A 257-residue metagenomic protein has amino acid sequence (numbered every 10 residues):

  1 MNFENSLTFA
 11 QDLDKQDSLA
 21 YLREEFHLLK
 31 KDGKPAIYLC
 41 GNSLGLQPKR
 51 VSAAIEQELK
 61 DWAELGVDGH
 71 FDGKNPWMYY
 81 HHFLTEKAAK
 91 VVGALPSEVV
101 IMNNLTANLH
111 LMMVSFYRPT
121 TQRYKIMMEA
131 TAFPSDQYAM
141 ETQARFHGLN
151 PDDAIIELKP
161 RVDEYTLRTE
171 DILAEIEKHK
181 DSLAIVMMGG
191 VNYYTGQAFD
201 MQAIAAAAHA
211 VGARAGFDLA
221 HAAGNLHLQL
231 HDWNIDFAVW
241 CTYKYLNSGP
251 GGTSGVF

Functional and structural regions predicted by a protein language model:
M1-F257: Pyridoxal 5′-phosphate
